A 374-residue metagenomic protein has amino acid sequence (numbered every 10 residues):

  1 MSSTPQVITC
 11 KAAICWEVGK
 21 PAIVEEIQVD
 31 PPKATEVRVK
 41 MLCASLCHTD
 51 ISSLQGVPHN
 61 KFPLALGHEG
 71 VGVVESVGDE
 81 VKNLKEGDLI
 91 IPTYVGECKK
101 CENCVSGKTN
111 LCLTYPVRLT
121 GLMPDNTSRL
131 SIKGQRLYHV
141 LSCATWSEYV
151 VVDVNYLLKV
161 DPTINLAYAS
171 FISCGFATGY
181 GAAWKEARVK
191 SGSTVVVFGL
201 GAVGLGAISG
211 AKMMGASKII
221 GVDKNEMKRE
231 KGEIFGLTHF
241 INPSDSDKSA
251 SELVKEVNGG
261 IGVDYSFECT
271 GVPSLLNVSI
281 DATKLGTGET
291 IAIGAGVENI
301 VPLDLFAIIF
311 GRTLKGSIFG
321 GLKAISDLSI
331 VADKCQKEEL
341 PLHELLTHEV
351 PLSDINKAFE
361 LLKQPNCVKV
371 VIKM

Functional and structural regions predicted by a protein language model:
M1-I8, L253, N277-D281, I325-M374: C-terminal hydrophobic helical "lid"/dimerization subdomain of Rossmann-like NAD(P)H-dependent oxidoreductases
V18, N225, G296, G320: Residues in the short beta-alpha loop(s) of Rossmann-like NAD(P)-binding domains
V29-A44, L54-V105, N110, R118 (+1 more regions): Glycine-rich beta-strand-centered segment in the early N-terminal region that forms part of a ligand/cofactor-binding
E86, E148-Y149, N155-L157, D161-S246 (+1 more regions): Mid-domain Rossmann-like dinucleotide-binding core that forms the NAD(H)/NADP(H) cofactor-binding site
Y94-N155: Cysteine-cluster motifs in flexible loop/terminal segments that predominantly coordinate metals
K248-G260, V297-H348, N356-K357: C-terminal substrate-binding/catalytic core of Rossmann-like NAD(P)-dependent dehydrogenases/reductases
T283-G286: Helix-to-beta-strand junctions that scaffold the AdoMet/dcAdoMet cofactor pocket in Class I SAM-dependent enzymes
